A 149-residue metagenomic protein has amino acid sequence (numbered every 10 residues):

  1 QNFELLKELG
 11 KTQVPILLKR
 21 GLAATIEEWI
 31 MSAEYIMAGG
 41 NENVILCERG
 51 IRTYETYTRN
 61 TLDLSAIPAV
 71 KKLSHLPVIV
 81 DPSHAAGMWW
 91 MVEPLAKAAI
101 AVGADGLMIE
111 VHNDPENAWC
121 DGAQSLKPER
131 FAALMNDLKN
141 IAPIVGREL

Functional and structural regions predicted by a protein language model:
Q1, A101-Q124: Glycine-rich phosphate-binding active-site loops on the catalytic face of alpha/beta enzymes
Q1-S65: Conserved anion-binding
L9, I36, V70, A98-A99: Generic structural signal for hydrophobic
L18, V70, D81, I109: Conserved, mostly hydrophobic/aromatic
G21-A23, R49-T53, P77, S83-G87 (+1 more regions): Active-site beta-loop-alpha junctions enriched in small/polar residues
E27-S32, G87-D105, N113: Catalytic cores of alpha/beta
R59-S65, W90-K97, Q124-P128: Charged helix-capping and loop-helix junction motifs
N113-R147: C-terminal helical cap(s) of enzyme catalytic domains, especially alpha/beta-barrels
